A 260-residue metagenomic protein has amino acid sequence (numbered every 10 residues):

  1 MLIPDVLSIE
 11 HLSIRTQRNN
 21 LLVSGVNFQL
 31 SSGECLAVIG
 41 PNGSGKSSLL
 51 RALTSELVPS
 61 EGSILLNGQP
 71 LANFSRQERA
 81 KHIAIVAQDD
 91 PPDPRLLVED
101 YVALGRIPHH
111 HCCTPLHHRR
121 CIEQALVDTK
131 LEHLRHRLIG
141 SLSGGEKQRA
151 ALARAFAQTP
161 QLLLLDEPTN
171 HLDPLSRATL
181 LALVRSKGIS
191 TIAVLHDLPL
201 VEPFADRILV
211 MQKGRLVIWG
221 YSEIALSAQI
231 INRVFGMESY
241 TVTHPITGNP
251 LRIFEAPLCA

Functional and structural regions predicted by a protein language model:
I39-P41: The feature captures the beta-strand-to-loop junction immediately N-terminal to the Walker
T54: Helix-to-loop junction immediately C-terminal to a conserved catalytic motif
G62-P70, R79: Conserved ABC transporter NBD signature motif
L116-L134: Conserved ABC ATPase "signature" region
L138-L142, E146: Conserved ABC ATPase signature
L163-E167, L172: Catalytic Walker B motif of ABC-type/P-loop ATPase nucleotide-binding domains
A228, N232-A260: ABC ATPase nucleotide-binding domains
